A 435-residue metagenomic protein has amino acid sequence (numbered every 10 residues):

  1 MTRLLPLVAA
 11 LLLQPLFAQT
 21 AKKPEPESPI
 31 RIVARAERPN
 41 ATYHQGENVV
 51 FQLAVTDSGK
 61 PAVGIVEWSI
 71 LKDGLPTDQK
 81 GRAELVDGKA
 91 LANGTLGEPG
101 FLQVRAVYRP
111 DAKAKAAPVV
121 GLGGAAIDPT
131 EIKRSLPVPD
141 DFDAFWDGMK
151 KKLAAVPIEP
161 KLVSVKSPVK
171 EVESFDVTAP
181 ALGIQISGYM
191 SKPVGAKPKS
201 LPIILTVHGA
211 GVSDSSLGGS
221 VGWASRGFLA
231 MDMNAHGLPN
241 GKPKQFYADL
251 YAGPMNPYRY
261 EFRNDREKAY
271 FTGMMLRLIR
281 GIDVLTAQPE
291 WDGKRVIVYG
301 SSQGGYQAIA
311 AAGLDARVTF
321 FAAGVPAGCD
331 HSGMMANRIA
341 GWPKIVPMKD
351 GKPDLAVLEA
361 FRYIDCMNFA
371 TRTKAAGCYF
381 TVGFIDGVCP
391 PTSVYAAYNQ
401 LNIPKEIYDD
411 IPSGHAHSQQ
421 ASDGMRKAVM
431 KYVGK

Functional and structural regions predicted by a protein language model:
E37-A41, L153-K197: N-terminal cap/lid segment of alpha/beta-hydrolase-fold proteins
M190-K192, K199-A210: Short beta-strand element of the alpha/beta-hydrolase
K199, A210-L276, G333-G341: Cap/lid segment of the alpha/beta-hydrolase catalytic domain
G219, A376, P390-N399: Short alpha-helix in the alpha/beta-hydrolase fold that links the catalytic acid
K242, G305-P353, D409, H417-Q420: Hydrolase active-site cap/lid region
T373-K374, Y379-V382: Short beta-strand/loop motif that positions the catalytic acidic residue of the alpha/beta-hydrolase fold
F384-C389: Acidic catalytic loop of the alpha/beta-hydrolase fold
Y395-K435: C-terminal catalytic histidine-bearing segment of alpha/beta-hydrolase fold enzymes
